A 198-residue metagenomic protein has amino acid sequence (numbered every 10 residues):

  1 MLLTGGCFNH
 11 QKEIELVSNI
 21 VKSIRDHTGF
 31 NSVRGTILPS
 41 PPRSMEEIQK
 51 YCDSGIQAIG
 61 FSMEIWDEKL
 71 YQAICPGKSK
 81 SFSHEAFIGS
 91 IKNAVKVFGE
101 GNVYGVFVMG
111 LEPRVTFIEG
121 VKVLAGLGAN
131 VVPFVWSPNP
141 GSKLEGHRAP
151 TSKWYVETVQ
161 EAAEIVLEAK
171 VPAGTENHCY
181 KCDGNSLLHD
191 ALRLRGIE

Functional and structural regions predicted by a protein language model:
M1-L3, C7-H10: Radical SAM [4Fe-4S] cluster-binding motif and immediate context
N9-G146: Conserved AdoMet/S-adenosylmethionine-binding subsite of the radical SAM
N31, V97, I118-E198: Auxiliary Fe-S-binding modules of radical SAM enzymes
